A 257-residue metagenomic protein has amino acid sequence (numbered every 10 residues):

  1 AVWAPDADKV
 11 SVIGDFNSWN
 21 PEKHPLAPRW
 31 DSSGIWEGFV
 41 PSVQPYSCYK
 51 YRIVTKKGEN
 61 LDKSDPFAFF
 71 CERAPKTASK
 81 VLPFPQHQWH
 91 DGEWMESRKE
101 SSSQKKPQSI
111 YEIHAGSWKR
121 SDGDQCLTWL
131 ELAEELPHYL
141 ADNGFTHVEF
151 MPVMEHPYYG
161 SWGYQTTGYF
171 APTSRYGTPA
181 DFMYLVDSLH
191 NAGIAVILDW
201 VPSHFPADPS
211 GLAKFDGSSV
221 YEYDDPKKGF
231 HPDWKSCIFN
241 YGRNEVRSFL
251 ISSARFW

Functional and structural regions predicted by a protein language model:
A1, W30-E112, S117-D124, E131: The feature marks proteins involved in alpha-glucan
W3-V10, W19: Short proline/glycine-enriched turn/loop motifs at strand-loop junctions of beta-rich domains
V10-V12, Y49: Short beta-strand elements bearing conserved aromatic residues within extracellular beta-rich modules
D15-N20, K56: Change "in extracellular beta-sheet-rich domains … of secreted and cell-surface proteins" to "in beta-sheet-rich domains
W19-P21, Q44-Y46, N143: A cross-taxa feature marking solvent-exposed loop/turn segments within ectodomains of secreted and single-pass membrane
E22-D31: Short, surface-exposed loop motifs enriched in S/T, G, D/E and P with embedded aromatic residues
M95-K105, H114-F256: Substrate-binding/active-site clefts of carbohydrate-active enzymes
